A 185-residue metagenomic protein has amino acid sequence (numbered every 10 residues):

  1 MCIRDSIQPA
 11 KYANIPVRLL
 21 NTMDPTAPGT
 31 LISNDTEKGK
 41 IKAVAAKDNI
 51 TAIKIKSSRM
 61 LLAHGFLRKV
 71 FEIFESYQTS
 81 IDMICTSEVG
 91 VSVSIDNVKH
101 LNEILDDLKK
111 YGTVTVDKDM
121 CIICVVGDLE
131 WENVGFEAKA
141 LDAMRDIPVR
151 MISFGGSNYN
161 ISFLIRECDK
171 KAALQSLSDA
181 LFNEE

Functional and structural regions predicted by a protein language model:
R4-G156, N160-E185: C-terminal catalytic "cap/lid" subdomain
